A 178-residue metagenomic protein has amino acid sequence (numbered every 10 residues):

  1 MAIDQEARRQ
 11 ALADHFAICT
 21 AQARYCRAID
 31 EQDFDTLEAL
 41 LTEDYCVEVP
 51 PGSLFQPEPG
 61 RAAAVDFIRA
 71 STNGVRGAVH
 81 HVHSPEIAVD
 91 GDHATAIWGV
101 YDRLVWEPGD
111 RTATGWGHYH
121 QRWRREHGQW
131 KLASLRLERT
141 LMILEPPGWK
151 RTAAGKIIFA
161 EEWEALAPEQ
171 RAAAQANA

Functional and structural regions predicted by a protein language model:
M1-E43: Short, low-complexity N-terminal intrinsically disordered segments enriched in polar/charged residues
A2-E6, N73-A178: A beta-strand edge to alpha-helix "cap/lid" segment located at domain peripheries
R8, L12, F55-E58, D110: Charge-dense, low-complexity intrinsically disordered segments
R8, P59-A63, Q121: General structural signal for secondary-structure boundaries
A11, F16, P51, W98-D102 (+1 more regions): Hydrophobic, well-ordered secondary-structure segments that either form specific early membrane-associated helices used
F34-D102: A solvent-exposed, acidic/Ser-Thr-rich amphipathic alpha-helical stretch
